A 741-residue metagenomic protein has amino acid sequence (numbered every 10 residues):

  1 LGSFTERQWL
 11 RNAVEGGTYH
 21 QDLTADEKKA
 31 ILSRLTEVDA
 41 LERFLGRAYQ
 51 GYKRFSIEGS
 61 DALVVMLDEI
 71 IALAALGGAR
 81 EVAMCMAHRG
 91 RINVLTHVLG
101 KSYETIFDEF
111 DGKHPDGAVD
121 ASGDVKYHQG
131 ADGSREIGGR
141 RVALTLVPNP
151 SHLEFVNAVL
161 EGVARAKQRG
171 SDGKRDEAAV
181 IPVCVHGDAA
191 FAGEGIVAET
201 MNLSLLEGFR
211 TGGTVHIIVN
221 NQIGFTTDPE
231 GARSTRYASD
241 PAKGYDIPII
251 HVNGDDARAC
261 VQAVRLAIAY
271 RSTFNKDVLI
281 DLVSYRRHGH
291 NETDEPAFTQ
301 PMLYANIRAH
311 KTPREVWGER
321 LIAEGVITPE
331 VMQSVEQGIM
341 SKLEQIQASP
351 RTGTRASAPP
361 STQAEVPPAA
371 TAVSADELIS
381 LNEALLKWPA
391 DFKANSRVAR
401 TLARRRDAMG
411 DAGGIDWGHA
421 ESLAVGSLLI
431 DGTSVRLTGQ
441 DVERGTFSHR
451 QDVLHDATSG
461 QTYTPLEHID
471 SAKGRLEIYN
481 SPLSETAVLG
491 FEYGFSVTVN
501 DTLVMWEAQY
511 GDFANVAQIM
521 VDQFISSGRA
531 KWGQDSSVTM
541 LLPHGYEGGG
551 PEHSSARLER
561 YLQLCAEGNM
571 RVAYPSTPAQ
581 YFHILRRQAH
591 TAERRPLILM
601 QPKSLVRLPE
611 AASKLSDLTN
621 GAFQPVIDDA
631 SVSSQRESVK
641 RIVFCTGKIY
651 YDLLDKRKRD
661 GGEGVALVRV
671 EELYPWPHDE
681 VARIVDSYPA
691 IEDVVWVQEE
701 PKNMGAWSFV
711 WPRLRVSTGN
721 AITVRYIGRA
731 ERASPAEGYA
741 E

Functional and structural regions predicted by a protein language model:
L1-I196, M201-V215, N220-E230, S234 (+7 more regions): Conserved internal helical-beta-strand scaffold that buttresses enzyme catalytic cores
T211-P329, Q534-S537, Y546-R557, Y561 (+1 more regions): Thiamine diphosphate
